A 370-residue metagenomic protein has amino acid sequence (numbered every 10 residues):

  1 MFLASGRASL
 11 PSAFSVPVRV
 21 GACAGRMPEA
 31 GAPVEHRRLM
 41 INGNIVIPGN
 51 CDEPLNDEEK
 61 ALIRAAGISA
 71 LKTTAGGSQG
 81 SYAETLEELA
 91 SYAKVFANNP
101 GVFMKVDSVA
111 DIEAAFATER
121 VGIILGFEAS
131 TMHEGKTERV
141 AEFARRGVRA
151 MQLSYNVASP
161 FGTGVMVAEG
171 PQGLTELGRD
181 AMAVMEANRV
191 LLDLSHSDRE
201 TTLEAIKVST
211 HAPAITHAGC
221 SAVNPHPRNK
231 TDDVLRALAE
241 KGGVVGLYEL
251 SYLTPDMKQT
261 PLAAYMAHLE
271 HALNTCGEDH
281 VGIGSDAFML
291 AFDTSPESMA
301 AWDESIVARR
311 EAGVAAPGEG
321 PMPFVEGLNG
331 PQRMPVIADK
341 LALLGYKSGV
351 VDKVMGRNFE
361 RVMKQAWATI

Functional and structural regions predicted by a protein language model:
M1-M27: N-terminal export signals
G21-G170, P225-I370: N-terminal hydrophobic targeting/anchoring segments and the immediately downstream early-domain regions of hydrolases
G67-I68, V148-A150, N188-V190, V208-A214 (+2 more regions): Glycine-enriched alpha-helix->loop->beta-strand junction motifs that scaffold or abut catalytic
F96, P171-A187, A205-P213: Alpha-helix-loop-beta-strand connector modules within alpha/beta enzyme cores
K105, V190-H196: Catalytic beta/alpha-barrel core
V121, M182-V190, K347: Short, surface-exposed connector motifs at secondary-structure boundaries
K136-V140, E200-H211: Distinct, well-ordered alpha-helical segments
P160-L174, D198-I206: Active-site-adjacent beta->alpha loops and helix N-cap segments on the catalytic face of soluble alpha/beta enzymes
